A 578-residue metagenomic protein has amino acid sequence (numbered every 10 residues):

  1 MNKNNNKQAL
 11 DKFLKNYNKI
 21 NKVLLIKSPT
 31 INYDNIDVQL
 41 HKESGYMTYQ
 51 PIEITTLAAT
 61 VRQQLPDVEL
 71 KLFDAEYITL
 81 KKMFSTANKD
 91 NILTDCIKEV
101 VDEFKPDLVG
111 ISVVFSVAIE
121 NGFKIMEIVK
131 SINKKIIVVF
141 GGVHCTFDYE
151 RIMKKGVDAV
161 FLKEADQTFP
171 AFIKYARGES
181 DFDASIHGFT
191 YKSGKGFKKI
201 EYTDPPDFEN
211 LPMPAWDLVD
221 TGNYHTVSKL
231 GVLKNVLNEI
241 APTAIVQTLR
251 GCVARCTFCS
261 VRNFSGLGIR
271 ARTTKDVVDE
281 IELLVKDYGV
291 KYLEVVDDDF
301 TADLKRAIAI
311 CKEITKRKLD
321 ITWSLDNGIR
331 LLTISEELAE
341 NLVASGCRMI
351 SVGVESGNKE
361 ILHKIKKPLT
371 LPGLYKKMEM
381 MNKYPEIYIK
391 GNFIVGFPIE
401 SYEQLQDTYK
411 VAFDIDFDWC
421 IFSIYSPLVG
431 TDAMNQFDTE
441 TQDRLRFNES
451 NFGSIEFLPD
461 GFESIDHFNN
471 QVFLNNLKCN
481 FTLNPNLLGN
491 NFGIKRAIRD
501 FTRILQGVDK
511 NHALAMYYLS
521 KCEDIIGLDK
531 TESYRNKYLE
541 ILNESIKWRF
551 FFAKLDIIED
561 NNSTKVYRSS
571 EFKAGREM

Functional and structural regions predicted by a protein language model:
N2, A9-K15, K22-Y46, F73 (+6 more regions): C-terminal accessory regions of radical SAM enzymes
K22, D107-L108, Y292-E294: Structural motif
H41-A59: Short catalytic helix/loop segments, enriched in acidic residues and glycine and frequently bearing histidine
Y49, E209, P214-F397, Y402-E403 (+1 more regions): Radical SAM [4Fe-4S] cluster-binding motif and immediate context
E53, T60, E69-F208, I424 (+1 more regions): Glycine-rich beta-alpha loop elements in corrinoid/cobalamin-binding modules across cobalamin-dependent enzymes
V61, I125-N133, A176, I310 (+3 more regions): Hydrophobic positions in alpha-helices of CheY-like receiver
Q64-D67, K130-K135, E179-D181, T315-D320 (+1 more regions): Short helix-capping segments at alpha-helix termini
R151-P170, A339-M349, K410-F422: Structural recognition of alpha->loop->beta junctions
